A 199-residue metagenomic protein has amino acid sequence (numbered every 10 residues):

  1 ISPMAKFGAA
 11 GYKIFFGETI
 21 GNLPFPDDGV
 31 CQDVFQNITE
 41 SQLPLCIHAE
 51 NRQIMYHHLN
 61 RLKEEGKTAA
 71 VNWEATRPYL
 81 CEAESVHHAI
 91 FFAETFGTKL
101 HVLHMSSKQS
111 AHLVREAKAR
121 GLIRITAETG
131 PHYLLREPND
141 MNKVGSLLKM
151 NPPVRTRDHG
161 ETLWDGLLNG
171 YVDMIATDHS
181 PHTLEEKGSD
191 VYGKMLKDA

Functional and structural regions predicted by a protein language model:
S2-I175: Histidine/acidic residue-rich metal-binding segments in metalloenzymes
K63, V191-G193: Glycine-rich, phosphate-binding/catalytic loops in enzymes
E82, G193-A199: Gly/Ser/Thr-rich active-site loops/lids in small-molecule metabolic enzymes that frequently grip phosphoryl groups
D178: Short acidic-hydrophobic catalytic motif
E186-G188: Cytochrome P450 core scaffold surrounding the K-helix E-X-X-R motif and the conserved "meander" helix-loop region
